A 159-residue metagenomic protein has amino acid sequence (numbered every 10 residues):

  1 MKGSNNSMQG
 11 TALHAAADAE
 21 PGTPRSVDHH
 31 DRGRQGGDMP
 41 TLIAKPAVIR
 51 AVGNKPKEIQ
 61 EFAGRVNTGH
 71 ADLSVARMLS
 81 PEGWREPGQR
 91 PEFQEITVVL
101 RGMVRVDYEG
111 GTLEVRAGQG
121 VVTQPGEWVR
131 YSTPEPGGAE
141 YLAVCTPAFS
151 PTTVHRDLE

Functional and structural regions predicted by a protein language model:
M1-A12, A19: Extreme N-terminal basic, low-complexity initiation segments that serve as generic localization/processing leaders
S7, H14, R25-D72, L79 (+2 more regions): A short, N-terminal "cap"/entry segment at the start of jelly-roll beta-barrel domains of the cupin/DSBH fold
G64-R65, R85-P91, Y108, S132-P134 (+1 more regions): Short histidine-centered beta-strand/loop micro-motifs that create catalytic or ligand/metal-coordination sites
L79-S80, P91-V106: Short, conserved beta-strand element in jelly-roll/cupin
R85-E86, R105, V121, P125-Y131: Histidine-centered metal-chelating micro-motifs
M103-R105, T112, W128, G138: Structural motif
G111-P125: Short acidic-glycine-tyrosine-enriched beta hairpin
P125-P151: Ligand-binding loop in jelly-roll beta-barrel domains
